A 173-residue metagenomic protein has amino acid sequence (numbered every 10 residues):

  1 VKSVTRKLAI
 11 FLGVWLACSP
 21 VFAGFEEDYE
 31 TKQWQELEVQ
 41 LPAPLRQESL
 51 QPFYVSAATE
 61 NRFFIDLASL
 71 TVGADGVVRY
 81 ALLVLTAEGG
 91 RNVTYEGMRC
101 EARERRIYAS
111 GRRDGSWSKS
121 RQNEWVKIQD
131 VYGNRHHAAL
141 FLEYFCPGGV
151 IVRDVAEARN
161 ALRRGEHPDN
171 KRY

Functional and structural regions predicted by a protein language model:
V1-I10: Bacterial N-terminal signal peptides that target proteins for export
F11, F22, R172-Y173: Long, low-complexity intrinsically disordered regions enriched in Ser/Thr, Asp/Glu, Pro/Gly
C18-P20: N-terminal signal peptide c-region/cleavage motif recognized by signal peptidases
G24-Y95: N-terminal secretory signal peptides
T94-E104: A short, surface-exposed beta-strand/turn
A102-I128: A short, surface-exposed interaction/processing loop segment used at functional sites
S118-Y173: C-terminal partner/receptor-binding element of secreted or periplasmic proteins
